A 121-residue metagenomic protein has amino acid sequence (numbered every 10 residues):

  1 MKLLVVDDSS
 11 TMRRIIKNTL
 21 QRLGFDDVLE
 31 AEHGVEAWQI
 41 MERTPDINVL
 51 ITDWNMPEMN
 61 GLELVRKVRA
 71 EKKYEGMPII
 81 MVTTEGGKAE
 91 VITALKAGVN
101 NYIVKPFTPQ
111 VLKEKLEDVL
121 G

Functional and structural regions predicted by a protein language model:
R14-K17, E63, G86-N101: Alpha4 helix (beta4-alpha4-beta5 surface) of REC/receiver domains from two-component response regulators
R14-R22, E114: Charged docking surfaces used in two-component/phosphorelay signaling
E30-Q39, G61: Helix N-cap/capping motif at the beta->alpha junctions
Q39, L62-E75: Short amphipathic alpha-helix used as the core "switch/output" element in two-component signaling
P45-I51: Active-site beta3 strand of CheY-like receiver
M56: Receiver (REC) domain active-site loop signature in two-component systems and cognate sites in sensor histidine kinases
F107-L116: C-terminal output helix
